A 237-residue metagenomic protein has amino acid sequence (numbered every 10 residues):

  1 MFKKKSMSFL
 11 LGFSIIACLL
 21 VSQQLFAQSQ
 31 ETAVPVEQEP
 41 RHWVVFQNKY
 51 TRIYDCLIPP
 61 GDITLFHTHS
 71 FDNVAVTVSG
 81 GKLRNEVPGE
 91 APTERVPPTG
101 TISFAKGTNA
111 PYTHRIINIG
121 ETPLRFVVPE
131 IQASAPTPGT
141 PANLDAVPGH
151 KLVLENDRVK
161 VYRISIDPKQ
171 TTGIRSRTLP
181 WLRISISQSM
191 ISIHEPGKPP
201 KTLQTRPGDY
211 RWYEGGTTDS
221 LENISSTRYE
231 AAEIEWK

Functional and structural regions predicted by a protein language model:
F2-F13: Bacterial N-terminal signal peptides that target proteins for export
L11-Q24: Bacterial N-terminal signal peptides
E39-L65, S70-A75, D145-R183, P207 (+1 more regions): A short glycine-rich, His/Asp/Glu-containing loop-to-beta-strand
T64-F66, R84-N85, A105, P111-I119 (+3 more regions): Short beta-strand His + acidic residue motifs that chelate non-heme Fe in jelly-roll/DSBH and cupin folds
S70-P88, T178-G197: Glycine- and acidic-residue-biased ligand/ion/polar-headgroup-sensing regions
G80, N109-Q132, E214-K237: Ligand-binding loop in jelly-roll beta-barrel domains
E90-T108, P199-G215: Short acidic-glycine-tyrosine-enriched beta hairpin
R115-S165: Surface-exposed beta-loop interaction hotspot
